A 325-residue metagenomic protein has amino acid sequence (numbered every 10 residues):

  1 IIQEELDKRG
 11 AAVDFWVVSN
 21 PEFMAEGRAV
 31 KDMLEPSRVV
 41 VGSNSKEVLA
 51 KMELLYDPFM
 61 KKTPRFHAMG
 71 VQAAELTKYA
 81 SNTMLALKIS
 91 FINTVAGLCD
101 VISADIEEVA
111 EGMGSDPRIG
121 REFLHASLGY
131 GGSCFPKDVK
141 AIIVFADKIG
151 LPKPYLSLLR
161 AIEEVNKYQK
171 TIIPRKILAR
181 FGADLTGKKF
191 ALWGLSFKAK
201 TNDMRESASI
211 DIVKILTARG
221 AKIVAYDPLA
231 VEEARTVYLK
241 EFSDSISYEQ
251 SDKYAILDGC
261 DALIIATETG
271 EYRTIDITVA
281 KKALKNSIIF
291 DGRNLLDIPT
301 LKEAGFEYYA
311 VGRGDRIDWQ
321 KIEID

Functional and structural regions predicted by a protein language model:
I1-D325: Structural/interface elements that position substrates and couple domains in central-metabolism enzymes
